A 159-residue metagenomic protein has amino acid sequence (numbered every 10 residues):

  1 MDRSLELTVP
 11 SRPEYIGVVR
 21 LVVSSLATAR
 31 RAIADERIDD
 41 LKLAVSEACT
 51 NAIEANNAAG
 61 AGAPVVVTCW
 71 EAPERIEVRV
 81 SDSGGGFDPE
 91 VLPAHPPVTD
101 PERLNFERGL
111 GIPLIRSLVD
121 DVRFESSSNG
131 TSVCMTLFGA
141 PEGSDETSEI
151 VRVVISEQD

Functional and structural regions predicted by a protein language model:
M1-E6, I53-D159: Conserved beta-strand-loop-beta-strand hairpin that lines the nucleotide-binding pocket of ATP/GTP-utilizing enzymes
M1-L43, E146-D159: Bergerat-fold GHKL ATPase/HATPase_c domain
E36-A61: Conserved ATP-binding N-box helix of the HATPase_c
